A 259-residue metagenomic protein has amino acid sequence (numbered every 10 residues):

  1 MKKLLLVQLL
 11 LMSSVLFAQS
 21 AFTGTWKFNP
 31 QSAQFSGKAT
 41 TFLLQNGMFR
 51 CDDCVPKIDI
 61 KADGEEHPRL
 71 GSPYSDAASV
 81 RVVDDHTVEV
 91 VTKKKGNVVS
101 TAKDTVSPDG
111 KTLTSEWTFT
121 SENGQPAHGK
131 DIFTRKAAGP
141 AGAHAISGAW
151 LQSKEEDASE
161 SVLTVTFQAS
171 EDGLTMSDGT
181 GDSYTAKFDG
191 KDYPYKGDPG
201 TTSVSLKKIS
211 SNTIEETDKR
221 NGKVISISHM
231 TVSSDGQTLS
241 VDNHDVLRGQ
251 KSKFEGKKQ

Functional and structural regions predicted by a protein language model:
M1-L4: Positively charged n-region of N-terminal signal peptides that target proteins for export
L6-L9: Sec-dependent N-terminal signal peptides
S14-A18: Sec/Tat signal peptide C-region and signal peptidase I cleavage site
Q19-Q259: Hydrophobic small-molecule pocket/channel-lining residues, especially in calycin-type beta-barrels
